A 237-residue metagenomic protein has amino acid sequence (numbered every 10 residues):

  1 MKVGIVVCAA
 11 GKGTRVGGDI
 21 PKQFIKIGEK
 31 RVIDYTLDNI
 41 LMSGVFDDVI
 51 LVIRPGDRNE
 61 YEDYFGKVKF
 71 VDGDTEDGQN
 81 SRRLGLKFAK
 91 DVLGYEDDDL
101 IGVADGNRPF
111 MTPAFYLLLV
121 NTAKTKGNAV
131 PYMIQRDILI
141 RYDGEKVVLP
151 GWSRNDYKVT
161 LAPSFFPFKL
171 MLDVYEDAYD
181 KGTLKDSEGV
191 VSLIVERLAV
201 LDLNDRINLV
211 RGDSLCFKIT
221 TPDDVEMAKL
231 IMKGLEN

Functional and structural regions predicted by a protein language model:
M1-R58: N-terminal glycine-rich phosphate-binding loop and ensuing alpha1 helix
I5-V7, L51, V103, N128-P131: Structural beta-sheet core signal
V7, I33, G85, D105 (+3 more regions): Residue-level signal for inorganic ion chemistry
I40-L41, F65, A89, I194: Hydrophobic C-terminal alpha-helix "anchor/cap" residues
D63-D99: Short phosphate-binding loop-to-helix
G73-D77, G106-M111, F115: Active-site-adjacent loop/tail segments of enzyme domains
F110-V210, N237: Conserved core of the sugar-phosphate nucleotidyltransferase
C216-N237: Hydrophobic helical membrane-anchoring modules
